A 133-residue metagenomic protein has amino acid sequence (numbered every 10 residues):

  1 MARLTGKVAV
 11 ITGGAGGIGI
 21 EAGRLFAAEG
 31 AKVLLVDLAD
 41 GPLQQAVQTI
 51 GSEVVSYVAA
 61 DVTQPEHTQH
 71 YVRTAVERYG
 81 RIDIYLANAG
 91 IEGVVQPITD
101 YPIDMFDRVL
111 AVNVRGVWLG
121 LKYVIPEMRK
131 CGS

Functional and structural regions predicted by a protein language model:
L4-L34: Canonical Rossmann dinucleotide-binding motif of NAD(H)/NADP(H)-dependent dehydrogenases/reductases, specifically
K7, R81-I82, M128-S133: Active-site loop of short-chain dehydrogenase/reductase
E29-Q45: Conserved glycine-rich Rossmann-like NAD(P)H-binding loop of the short-chain dehydrogenase/reductase
D40-G41, A59-Y71, I103: The beta1-alpha1 cofactor-binding region of Rossmann-like NAD(H)/NADP(H)-dependent oxidoreductases
E53-V54, T74-A87, V94: A glycine-rich helix->loop->beta "capping" turn within Rossmann-like NAD(P)(H)-dependent oxidoreductase domains
Q96-I98, P102-D107: Substrate-binding pocket helix/loop in short-chain dehydrogenase/reductase
L121-K122: A short, exposed helix-loop element centered on a Lys and neighboring polar residues
